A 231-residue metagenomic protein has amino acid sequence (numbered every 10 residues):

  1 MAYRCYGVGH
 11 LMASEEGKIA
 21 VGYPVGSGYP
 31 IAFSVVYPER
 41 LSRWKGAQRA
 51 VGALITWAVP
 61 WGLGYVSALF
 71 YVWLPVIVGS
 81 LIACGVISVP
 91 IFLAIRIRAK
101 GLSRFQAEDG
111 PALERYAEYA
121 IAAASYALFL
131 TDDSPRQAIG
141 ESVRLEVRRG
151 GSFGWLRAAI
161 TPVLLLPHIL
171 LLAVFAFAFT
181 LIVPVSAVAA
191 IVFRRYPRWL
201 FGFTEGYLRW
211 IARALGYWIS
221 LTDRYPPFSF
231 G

Functional and structural regions predicted by a protein language model:
Y3-G231: Membrane-proximal intrinsically disordered regions of secretory-pathway and membrane-system proteins
